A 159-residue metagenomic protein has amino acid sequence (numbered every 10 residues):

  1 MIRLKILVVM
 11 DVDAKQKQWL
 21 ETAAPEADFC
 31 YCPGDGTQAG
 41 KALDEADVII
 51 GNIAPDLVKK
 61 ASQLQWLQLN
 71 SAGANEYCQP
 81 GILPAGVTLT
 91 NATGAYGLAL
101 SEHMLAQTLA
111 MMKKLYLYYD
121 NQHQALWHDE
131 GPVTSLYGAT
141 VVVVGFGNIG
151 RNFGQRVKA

Functional and structural regions predicted by a protein language model:
M1-T88: An N-terminal-biased, well-structured beta-alpha scaffold segment characteristic of Rossmann-like dinucleotide-binding
D11, G94, F146-N148: Conserved donor-binding loops in enzymes that form glycosidic bonds
A14, L98, R151: Loop/helix-junction capping segments adjacent to catalytic residues or to phosphate/diphosphate-binding pockets
L69, N91, V144: Thr-Gly-centered strand-to-loop micro-motif
A85-T140: Phosphate-binding beta-alpha-beta segment of Rossmann-like dinucleotide-binding domains, i.e., the NAD(P)
P132-A159: Rossmann-like dinucleotide/phosphate-binding beta-alpha-beta segment
